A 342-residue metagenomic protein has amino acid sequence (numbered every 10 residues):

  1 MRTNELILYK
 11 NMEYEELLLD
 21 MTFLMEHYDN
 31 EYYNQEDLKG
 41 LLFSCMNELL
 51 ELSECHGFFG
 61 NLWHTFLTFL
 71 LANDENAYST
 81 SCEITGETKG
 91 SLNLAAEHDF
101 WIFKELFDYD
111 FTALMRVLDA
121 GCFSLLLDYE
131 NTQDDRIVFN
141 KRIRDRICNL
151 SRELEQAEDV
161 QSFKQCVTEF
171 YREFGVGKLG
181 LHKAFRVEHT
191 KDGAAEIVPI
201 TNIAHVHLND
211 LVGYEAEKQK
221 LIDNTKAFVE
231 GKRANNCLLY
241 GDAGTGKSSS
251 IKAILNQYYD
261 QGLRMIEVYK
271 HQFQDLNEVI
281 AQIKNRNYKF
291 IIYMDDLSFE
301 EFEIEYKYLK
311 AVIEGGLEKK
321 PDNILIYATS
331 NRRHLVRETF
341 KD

Functional and structural regions predicted by a protein language model:
M1-V212, A216: AAA+ P-loop ATPase mechanoenzymes
I203-C237: Pre-Walker A (pre-P-loop) alpha-helix and adjacent loop at the N terminus of AAA/AAA+ ATPase modules, a conserved
E217, Q272-L276, E305: Helical mechanochemical/support elements of P-loop NTPase systems and associated helical scaffolds
K232-A234, Q261-G262, N285-Y288, K320-N323: Short loop/turn elements that form and flank the Walker-type P-loop nucleotide-binding site in RecA-like NTPase cores
N236-K270, E278-K284: Walker A/P-loop
A281-N285, E300-D342: Conserved catalytic/switch belt of AAA+ P-loop NTPases
D295-L297: Walker B catalytic acidic pair
